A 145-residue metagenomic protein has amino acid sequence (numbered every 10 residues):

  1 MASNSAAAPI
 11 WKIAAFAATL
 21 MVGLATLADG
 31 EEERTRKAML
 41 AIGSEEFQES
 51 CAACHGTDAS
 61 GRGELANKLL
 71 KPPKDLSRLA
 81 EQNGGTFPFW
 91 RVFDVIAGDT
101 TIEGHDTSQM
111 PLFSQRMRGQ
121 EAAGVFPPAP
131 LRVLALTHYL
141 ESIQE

Functional and structural regions predicted by a protein language model:
M1-I10: N-terminal secretory signal peptides that target proteins for export/translocation
K12-G23: Bacterial N-terminal signal peptides
T26-E46, G84: Electrostatic cytochrome c docking/interface patches
L40-A52, A123-P127, L131, Q144: Sequence context surrounding c-type heme c attachment/ligation sites in exported
G43, F47-T57, M110, L136 (+1 more regions): The canonical Cys-X-X-Cys-His
S60-G61: Short, non-ligating residues that shape and space the ligands of small metal-coordination modules and catalytic
K68-P128, L136-L140: Extracytoplasmic electron-transfer domains, predominantly the class I c-type cytochrome c fold
V133-H138, E145: Thiol-/selenol-based redox modules, centered on thioredoxin-like and closely related oxidoreductase domains
